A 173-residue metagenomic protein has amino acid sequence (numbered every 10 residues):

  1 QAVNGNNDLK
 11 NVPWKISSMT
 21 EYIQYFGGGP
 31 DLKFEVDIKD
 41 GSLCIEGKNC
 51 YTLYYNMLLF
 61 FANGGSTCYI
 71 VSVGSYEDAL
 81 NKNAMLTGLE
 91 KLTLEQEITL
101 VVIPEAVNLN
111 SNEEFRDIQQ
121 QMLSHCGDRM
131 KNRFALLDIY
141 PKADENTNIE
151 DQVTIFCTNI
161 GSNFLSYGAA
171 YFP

Functional and structural regions predicted by a protein language model:
Q1-P173: Surface-exposed assembly/interface segments
